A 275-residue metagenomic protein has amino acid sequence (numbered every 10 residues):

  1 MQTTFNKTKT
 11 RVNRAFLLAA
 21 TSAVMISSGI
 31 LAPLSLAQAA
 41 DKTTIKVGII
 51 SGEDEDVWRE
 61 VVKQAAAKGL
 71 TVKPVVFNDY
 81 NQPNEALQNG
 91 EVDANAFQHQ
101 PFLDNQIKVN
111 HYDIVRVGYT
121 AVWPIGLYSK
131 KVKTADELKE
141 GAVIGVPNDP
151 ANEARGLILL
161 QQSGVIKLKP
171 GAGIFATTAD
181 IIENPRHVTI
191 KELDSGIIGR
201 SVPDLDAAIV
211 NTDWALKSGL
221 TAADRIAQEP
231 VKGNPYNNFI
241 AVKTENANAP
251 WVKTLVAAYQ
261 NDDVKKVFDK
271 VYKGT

Functional and structural regions predicted by a protein language model:
L34-K46, A65-A67, A135-G141: Immediate post-signal peptide segment of exported/extracytoplasmic ligand-binding proteins
D41-G52, L70-V76, V143-I144: Short, well-ordered beta-strand elements
G52, V76-Y80, G90, N95-D104 (+4 more regions): Beta->alpha turn/N-cap motifs
V75-E85, A172-R200: Short helix-initiation/N-cap motifs at beta->coil->alpha
N105-V117, K130-V132, D204, I209 (+1 more regions): Ligand-binding "clamshell"
V117-K167, K265: A conserved helix-loop-strand patch within extracytoplasmic ligand-binding domains of the periplasmic binding
G118-Y128, L216-A257: Periplasmic-binding protein-like
A151-I166, P170-F175, V256-T275: Ligand-binding clefts/hinges and TM-proximal coupling segments of bilobed small-molecule sensing domains
